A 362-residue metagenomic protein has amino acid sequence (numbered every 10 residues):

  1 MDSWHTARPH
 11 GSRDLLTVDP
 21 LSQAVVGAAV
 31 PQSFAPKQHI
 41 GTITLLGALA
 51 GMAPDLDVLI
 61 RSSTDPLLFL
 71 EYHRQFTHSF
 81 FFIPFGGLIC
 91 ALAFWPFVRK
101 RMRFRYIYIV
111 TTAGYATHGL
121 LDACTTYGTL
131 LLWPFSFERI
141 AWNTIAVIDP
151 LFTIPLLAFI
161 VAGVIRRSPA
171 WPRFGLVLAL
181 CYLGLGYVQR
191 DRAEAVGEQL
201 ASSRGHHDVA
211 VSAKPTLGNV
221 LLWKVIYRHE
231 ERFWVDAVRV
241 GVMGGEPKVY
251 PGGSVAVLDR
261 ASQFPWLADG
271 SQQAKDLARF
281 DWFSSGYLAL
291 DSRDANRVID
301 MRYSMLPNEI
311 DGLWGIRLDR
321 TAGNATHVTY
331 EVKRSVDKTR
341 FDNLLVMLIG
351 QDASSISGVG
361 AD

Functional and structural regions predicted by a protein language model:
M1-P215: N-terminal membrane-targeting hydrophobic helices
A50, A123, S203-G205, L217-N219 (+3 more regions): A generic structural signal for short, solvent-exposed coil/turn residues that cap or connect secondary-structure
E138, G218, M305: Residue-level detector of flexible, active-site-proximal loop/helix-junction positions within diverse enzyme catalytic
E194-A210, V220-L221, E231-G244: Polar-ligand-bearing catalytic/cofactor-coordination segments of membrane-embedded or membrane-tethered inner-membrane
K214-L217, D300-R302: Fold-independent oxyanion-binding glycine-rich loops and adjacent beta-strand/coil segments at enzyme active sites
L222-D362: Extracytosolic and intramembrane catalytic regions of membrane-associated proteins in envelope/secretory systems
